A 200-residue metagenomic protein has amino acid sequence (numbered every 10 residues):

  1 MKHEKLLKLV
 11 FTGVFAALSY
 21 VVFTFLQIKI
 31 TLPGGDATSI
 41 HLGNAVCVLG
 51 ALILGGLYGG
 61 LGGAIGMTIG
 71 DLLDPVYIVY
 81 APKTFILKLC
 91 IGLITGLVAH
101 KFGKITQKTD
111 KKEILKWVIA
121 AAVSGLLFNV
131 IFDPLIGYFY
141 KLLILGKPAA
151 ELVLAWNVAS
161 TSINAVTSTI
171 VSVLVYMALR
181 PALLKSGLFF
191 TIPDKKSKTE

Functional and structural regions predicted by a protein language model:
M1-E200: Loop-helix junctions at membrane interfaces
